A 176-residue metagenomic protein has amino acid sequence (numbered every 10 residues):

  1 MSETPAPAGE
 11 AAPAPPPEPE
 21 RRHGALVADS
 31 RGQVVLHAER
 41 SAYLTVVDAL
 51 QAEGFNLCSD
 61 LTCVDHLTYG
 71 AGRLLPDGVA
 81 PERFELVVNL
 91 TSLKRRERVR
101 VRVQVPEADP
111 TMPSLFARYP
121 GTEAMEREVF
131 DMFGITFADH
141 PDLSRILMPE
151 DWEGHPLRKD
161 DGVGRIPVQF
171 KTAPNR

Functional and structural regions predicted by a protein language model:
M1-R176: Terminal low-complexity/charged segments
